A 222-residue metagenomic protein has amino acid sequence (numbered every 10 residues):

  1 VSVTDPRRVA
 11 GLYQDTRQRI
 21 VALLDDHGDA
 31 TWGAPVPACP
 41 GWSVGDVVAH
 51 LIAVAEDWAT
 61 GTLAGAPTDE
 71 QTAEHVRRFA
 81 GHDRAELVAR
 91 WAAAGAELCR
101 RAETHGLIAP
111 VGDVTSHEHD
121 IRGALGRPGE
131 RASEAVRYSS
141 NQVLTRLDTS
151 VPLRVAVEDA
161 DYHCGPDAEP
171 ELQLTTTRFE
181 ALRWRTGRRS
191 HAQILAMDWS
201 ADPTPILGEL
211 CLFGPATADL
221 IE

Functional and structural regions predicted by a protein language model:
V1-S116: Active-site-adjacent scaffolding segments
S2-V9, T31-V36, P40, L63-P67 (+2 more regions): Structured surface interface patches that mediate subunit assembly and partner/cofactor docking
